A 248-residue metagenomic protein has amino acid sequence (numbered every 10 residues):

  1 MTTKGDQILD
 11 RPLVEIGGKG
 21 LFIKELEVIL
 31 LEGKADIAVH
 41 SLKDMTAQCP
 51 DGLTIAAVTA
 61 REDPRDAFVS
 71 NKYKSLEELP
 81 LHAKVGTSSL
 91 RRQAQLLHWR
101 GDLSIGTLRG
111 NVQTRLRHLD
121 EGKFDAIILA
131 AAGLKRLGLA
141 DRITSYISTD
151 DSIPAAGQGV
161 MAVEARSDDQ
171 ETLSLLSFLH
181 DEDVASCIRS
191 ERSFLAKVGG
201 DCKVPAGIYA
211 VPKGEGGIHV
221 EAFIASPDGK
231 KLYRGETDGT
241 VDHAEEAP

Functional and structural regions predicted by a protein language model:
M1-L9, L13-E15, L42, H98-P248: Small-molecule-sensing regulatory modules
D10, G18-F22, A47, Q93-H98: N-terminal winged-helix
D10-D36: Short, structured active-site "lid" loops
L42-M45, D51-L103: A conserved helix-loop-strand patch within extracytoplasmic ligand-binding domains of the periplasmic binding
